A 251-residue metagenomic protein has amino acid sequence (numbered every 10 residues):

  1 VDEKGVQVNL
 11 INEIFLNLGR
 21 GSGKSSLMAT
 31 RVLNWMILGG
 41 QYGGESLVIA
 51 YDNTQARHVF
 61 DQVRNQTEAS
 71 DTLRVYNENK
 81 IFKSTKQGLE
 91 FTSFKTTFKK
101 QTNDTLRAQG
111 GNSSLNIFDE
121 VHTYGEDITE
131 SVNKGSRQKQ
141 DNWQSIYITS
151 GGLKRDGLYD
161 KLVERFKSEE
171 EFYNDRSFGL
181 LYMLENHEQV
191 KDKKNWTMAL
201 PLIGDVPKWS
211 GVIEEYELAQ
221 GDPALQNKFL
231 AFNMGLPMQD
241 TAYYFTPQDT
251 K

Functional and structural regions predicted by a protein language model:
V1-V8: Pre-Walker A adenine-sensing motif
V8-R31: Walker A/P-loop
W35-G43: Post-Walker A helix-loop "phosphate-sensing" segment adjacent to the P-loop in P-loop NTPases
G44-N65: Conserved Walker A/P-loop ATP-binding site and its immediately adjacent core in helicase/helicase-like ATPase domains
D61-S114: Inter-Walker segment of RecA-like/P-loop motor cores
D119-E120: Walker B catalytic acidic pair
T123: Residues immediately C-terminal
D127-K251: Non-catalytic, compositionally simple segments
